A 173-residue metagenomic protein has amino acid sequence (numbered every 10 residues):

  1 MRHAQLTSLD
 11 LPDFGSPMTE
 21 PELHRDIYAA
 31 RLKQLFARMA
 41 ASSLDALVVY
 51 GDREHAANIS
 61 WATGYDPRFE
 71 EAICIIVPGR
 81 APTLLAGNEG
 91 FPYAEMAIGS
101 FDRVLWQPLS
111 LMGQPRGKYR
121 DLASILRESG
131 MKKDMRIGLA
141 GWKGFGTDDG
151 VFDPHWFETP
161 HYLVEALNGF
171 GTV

Functional and structural regions predicted by a protein language model:
M1-V173: A composition/biophysics-driven feature that prefers long, compositionally simple stretches
